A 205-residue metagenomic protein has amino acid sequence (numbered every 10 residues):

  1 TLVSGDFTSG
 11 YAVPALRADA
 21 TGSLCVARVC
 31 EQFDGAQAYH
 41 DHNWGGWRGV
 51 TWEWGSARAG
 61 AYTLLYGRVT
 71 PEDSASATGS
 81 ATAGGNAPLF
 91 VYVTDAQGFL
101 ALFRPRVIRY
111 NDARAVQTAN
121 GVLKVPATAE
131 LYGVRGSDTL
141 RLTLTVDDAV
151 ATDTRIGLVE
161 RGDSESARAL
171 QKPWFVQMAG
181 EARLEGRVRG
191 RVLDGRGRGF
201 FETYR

Functional and structural regions predicted by a protein language model:
T1-R205: Structured soluble/peripheral alpha/beta segments that form catalytic or ligand/cofactor-binding pockets
